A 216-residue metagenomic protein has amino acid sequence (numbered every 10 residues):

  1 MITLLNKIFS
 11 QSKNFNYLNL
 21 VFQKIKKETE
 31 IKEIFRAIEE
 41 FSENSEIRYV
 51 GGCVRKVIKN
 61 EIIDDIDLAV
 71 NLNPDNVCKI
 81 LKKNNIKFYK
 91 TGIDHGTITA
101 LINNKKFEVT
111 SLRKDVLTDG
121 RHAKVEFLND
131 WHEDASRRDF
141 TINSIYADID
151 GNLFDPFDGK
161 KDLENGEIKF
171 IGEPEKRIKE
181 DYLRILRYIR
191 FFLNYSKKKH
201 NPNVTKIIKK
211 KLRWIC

Functional and structural regions predicted by a protein language model:
M1-C216: Catalytic cores of the polymerase beta-like nucleotidyltransferase superfamily and closely associated nucleotide
